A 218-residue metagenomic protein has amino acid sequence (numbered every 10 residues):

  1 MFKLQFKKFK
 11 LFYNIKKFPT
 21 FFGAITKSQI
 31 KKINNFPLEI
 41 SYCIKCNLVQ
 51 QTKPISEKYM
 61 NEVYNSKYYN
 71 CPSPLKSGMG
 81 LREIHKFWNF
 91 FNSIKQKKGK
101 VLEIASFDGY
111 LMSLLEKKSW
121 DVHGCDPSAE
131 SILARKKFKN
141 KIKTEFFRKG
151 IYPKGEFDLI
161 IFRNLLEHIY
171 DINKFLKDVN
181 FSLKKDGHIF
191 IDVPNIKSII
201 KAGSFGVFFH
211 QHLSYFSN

Functional and structural regions predicted by a protein language model:
M1-L75: N-terminal juxtadomain amphipathic helix that follows a signal peptide/anchor or precedes a small N-terminal auxiliary
I15-T20, T26, S77-G78, K117-W120 (+2 more regions): Short linear motifs at secondary-structure transitions and domain/linker junctions
Q29-K32, S73, S77, L165 (+1 more regions): Residues at structural and domain junctions
I33-I40, L81, I169, Y215-N218: Short, solvent-exposed loop/helix junctions and linker helices that flank or host conserved functional motifs
K53, K76-G80, S214: Alpha-helix initiation/capping motif
C71-K86: Conserved SAM-binding loop and adjacent beta-strand
W88-G203, F208, L213-N218: Conserved SAM-binding loop
